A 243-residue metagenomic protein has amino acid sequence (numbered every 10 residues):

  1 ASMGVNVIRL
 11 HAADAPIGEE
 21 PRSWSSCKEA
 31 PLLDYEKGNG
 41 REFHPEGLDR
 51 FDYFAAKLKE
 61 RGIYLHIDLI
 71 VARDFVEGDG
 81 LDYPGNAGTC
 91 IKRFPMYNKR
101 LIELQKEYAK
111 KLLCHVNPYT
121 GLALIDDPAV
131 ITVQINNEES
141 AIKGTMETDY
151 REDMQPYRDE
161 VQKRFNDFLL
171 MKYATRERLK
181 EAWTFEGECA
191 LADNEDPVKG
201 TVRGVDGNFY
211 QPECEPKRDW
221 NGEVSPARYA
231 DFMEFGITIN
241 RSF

Functional and structural regions predicted by a protein language model:
A1-F243: Active-site mouth of glycoside hydrolases
